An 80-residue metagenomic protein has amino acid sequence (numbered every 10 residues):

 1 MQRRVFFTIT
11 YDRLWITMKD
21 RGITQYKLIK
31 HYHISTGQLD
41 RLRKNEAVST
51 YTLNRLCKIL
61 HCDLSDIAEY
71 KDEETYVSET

Functional and structural regions predicted by a protein language model:
M1-Y26: A short, Lys/Arg-rich alpha-helix, primarily the initiator
Q2-V5, I16, A68-T80: Short, charged recognition helix plus adjacent turn of helix-turn-helix-like nucleic-acid-binding domains
W15, Y26, D40, N54 (+1 more regions): Residues within the helices of the helix-turn-helix
M18, I29, C57: The alpha-helix within a helix-turn-helix
K19, H33, K44, D72: Residue-level detection of the helix-turn-helix DNA-binding "recognition helix"
G22-D40: Short alpha-helical DNA-recognition segment
N45-K58: Short, basic-rich loop-to-helix N-cap that marks the start of a DNA-contacting helix
